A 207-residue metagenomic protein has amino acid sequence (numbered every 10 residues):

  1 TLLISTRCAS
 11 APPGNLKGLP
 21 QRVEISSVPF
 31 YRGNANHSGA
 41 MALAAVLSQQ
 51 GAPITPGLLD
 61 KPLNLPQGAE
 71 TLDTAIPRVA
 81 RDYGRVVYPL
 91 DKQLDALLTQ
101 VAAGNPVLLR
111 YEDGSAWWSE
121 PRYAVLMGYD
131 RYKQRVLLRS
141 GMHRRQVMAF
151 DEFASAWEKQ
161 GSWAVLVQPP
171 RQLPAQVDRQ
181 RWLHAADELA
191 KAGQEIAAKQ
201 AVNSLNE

Functional and structural regions predicted by a protein language model:
I4-A69, D113-S115, R179-E207: Active-site-adjacent structural segments surrounding the nucleophilic cysteine of cysteine proteases and isopeptidases
A9-A11, R131-E207: Noncatalytic regulatory segments and standalone regulatory/sensor domains
L16, V86, L90-R139: Active-site-adjacent substructure of cysteine-protease-like catalytic cores
L19-P20, P53-N105: Short, solvent-exposed, low-complexity loop/linker segments
G39-L47, P56, D60, D73-P77 (+5 more regions): Extracytoplasmic/secreted envelope proteins and their assembly/folding machinery, especially bacterial periplasmic
